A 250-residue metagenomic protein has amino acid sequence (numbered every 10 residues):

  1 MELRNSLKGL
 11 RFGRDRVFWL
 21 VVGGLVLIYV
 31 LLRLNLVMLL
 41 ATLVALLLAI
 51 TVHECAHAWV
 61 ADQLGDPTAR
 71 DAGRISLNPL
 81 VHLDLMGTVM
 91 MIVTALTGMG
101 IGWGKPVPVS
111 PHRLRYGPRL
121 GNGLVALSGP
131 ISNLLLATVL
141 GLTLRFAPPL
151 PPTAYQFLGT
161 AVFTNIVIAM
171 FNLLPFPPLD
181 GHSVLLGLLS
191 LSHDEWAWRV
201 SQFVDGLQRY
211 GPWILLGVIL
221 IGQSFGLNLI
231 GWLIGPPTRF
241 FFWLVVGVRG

Functional and structural regions predicted by a protein language model:
M1-G250: Hydrophobic transmembrane alpha-helices and their immediate loop junctions in multi-pass integral membrane proteins
